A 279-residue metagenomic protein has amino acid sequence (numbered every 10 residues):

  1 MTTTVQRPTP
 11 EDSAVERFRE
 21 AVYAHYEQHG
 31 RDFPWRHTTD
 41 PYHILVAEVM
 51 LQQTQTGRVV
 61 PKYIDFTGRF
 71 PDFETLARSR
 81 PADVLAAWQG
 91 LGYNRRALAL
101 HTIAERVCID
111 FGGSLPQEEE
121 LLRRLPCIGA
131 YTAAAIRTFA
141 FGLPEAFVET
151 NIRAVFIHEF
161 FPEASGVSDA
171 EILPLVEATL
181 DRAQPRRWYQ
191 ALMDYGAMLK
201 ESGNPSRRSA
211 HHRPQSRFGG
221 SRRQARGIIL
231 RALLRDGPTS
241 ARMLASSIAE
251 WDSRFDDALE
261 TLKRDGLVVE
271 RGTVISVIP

Functional and structural regions predicted by a protein language model:
M1-R17, I278-P279: Short, low-complexity, intrinsically disordered N-terminal peptides in bacterial proteins
R7, A14, A21-R226, D236-P238 (+2 more regions): Catalytic cores of DNA base-excision repair glycosylases
D256: Conserved catalytic core of two-component sensor histidine kinases
L259-E260: Short, hydrophobic-biased segments on the C-terminal half of alpha helices that form "recognition helices"
K263-I275: A short, conserved structural fragment
